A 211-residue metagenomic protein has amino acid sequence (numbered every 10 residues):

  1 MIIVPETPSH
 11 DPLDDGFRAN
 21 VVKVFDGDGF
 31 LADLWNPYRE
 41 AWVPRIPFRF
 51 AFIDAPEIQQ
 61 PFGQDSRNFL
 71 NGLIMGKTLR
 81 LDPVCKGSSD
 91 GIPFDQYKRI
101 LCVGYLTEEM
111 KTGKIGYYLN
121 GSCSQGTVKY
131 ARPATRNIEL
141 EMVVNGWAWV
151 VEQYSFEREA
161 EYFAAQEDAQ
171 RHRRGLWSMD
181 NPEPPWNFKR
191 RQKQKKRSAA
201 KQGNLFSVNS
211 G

Functional and structural regions predicted by a protein language model:
M1-G211: Small beta-barrel nucleic-acid-binding modules, primarily SNase/OB-fold domains and secondarily Tudor-like barrels
